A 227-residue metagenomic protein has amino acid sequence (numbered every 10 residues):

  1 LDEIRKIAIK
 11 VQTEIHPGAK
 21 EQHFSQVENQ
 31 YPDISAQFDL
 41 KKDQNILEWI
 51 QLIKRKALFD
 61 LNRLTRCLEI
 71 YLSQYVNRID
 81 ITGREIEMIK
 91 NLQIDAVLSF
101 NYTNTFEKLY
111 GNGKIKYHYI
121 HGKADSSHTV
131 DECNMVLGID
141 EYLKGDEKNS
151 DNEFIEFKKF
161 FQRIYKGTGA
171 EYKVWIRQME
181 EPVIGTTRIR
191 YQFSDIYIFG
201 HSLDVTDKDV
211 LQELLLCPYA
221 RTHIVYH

Functional and structural regions predicted by a protein language model:
L1-A170: Extended, H/D-rich, highly charged conserved domains that either
V183-H227: SIR2/sirtuin-family catalytic core signature
